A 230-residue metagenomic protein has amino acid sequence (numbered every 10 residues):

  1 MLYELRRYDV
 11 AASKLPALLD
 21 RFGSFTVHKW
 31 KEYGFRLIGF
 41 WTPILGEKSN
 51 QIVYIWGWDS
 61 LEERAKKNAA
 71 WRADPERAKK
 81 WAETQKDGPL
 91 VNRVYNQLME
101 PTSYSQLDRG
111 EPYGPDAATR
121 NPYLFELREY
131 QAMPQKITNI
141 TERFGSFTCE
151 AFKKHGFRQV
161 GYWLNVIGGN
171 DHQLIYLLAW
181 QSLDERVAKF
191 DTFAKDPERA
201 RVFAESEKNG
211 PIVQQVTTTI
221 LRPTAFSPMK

Functional and structural regions predicted by a protein language model:
L2-A17, S103-V166, H172-D184, P223-K230: Surface-exposed interaction/gating patches
P16-G39, L45-S49, G57-T102, R143-F147 (+2 more regions): An amphipathic, aromatic/His-enriched active-site/gating alpha helix that lines ligand/cofactor pockets
P43-I44, V166: Vicinal oxygen chelate
K48-I52, N170-L174: A short, glycine/Asx- and small/polar-enriched loop/turn that sits immediately N-terminal to a beta-strand
